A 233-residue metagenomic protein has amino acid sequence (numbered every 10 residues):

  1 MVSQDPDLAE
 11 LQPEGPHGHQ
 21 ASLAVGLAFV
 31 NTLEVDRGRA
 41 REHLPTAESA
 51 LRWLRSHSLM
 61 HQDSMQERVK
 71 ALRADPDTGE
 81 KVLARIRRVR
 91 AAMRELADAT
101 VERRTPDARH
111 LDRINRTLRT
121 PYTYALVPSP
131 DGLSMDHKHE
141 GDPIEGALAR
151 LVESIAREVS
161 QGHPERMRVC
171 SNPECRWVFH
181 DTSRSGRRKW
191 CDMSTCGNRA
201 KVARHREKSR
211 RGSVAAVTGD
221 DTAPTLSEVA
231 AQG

Functional and structural regions predicted by a protein language model:
M1-V169, R176, V214-G233: Short helix-coil boundary/hinge micro-motifs
F29, F179-H180, H205: Aromatic side chains
E174-F179, T195, A200: Cys/His-rich microdomains that often coordinate metals
G186-G197: Cysteine-rich micro-motifs
N198-S209: Short metal-binding segments enriched for Cys and/or His
